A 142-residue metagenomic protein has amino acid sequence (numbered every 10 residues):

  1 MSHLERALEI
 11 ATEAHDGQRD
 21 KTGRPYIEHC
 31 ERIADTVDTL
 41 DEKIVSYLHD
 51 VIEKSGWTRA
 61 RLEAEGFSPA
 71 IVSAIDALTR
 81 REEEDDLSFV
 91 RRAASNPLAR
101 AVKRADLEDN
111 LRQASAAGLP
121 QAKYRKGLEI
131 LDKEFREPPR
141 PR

Functional and structural regions predicted by a protein language model:
M1-R142: Active-site helical microenvironments for divalent-metal-assisted chemistry
